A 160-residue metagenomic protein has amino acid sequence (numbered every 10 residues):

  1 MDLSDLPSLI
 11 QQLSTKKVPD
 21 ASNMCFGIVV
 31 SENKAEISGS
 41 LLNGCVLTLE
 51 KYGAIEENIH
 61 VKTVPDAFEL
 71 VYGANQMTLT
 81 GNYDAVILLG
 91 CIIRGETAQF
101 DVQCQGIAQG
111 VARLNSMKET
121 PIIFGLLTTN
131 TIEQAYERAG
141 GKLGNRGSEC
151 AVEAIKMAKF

Functional and structural regions predicted by a protein language model:
M1-C25, G141-G144, K156: N-terminal presequence-like segments and the immediate start of the first folded domain
S14-P65: Glycine-rich phosphate/diphosphate-binding loop of Rossmann-like nucleotide-binding domains
G27, E69, D84-V86, T120-L126: Structural motif
E32-N33, C91-I92, L127-T131: Short, ordered loop/turn segments at secondary-structure junctions
A35, E50-A54, N75-N82, A112 (+2 more regions): Generic secondary-structure signature for well-ordered alpha-helical cores
G39-T48, L70-Q76, G110-V111, C150: Short, well-ordered amphipathic alpha-helical segments that serve as non-catalytic structural scaffolds within diverse
E69-V111: Glycine-rich phosphate-binding loop
F100-F160: C-terminal binding/interaction regions
